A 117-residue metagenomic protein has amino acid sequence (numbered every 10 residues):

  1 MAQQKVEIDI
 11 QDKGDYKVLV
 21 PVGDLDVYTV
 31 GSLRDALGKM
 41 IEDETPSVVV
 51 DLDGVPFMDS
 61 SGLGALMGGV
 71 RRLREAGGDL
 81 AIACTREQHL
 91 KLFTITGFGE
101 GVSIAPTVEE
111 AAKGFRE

Functional and structural regions predicted by a protein language model:
Q4-D35: STAS-typified acidic loop motif
D24-V102: Amphipathic alpha-helical interaction surfaces in cytosolic regulatory modules
S103-T107: Short acidic-hydrophobic, aromatic-tinged amphipathic segments that line or gate anion-handling sites
F115-R116: Short, hydrophobic alpha-helical segments
